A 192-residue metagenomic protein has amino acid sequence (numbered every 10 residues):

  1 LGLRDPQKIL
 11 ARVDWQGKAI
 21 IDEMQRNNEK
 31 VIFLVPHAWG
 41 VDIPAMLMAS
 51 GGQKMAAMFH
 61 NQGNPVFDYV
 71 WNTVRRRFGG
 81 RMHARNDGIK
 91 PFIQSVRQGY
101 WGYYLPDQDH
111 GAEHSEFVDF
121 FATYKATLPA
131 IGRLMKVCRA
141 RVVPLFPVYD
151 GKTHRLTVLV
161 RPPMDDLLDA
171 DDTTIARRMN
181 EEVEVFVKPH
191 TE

Functional and structural regions predicted by a protein language model:
L1-V35, D68-T73, G79: Membrane-anchoring hydrophobic helices of lipid-metabolizing enzymes
A11-W15, N64, M82-R85, Y124-K125 (+1 more regions): A conditional alpha-helix N-cap/helix-loop micro-motif detector
D22-N27, S50, N86-E192: Non-catalytic C-terminal accessory region of glycerolipid acyltransferases and related lyso-lipid remodeling enzymes
P36-G40, N61-G63, P147-T153: Short glycine-enriched loops at secondary-structure junctions
G40-I43, A49-K54, F59-H60: Membrane-embedded segments
D42-P44, V66, P91: Phosphate- and divalent-cation-binding pockets in alpha/beta enzyme and binding domains that engage nucleotide-derived
A56-I89, R97, E113-E116: Short, conserved active-site entrance elements at the starts or edges of catalytic domains
